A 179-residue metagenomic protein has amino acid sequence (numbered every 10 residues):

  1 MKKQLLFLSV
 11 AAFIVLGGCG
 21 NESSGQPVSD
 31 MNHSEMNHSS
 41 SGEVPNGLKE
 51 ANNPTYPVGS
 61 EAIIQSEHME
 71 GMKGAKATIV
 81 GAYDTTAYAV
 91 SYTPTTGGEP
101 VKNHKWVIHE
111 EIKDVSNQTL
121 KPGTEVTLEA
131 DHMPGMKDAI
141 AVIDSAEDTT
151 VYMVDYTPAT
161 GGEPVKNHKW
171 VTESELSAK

Functional and structural regions predicted by a protein language model:
M1-L5: Positively charged n-region of N-terminal signal peptides that target proteins for export
L6-A12: Sec-dependent N-terminal signal peptides
V15-G18: C-terminal motif of bacterial Sec signal peptides marking the signal peptidase cleavage site
G20-E22: Bacterial signal peptide processing site
S24-P54, V58-E110, P122-E125, A130-K179: Basic/aromatic-rich interaction segments and small domains that mediate binding to polyanionic partners
I112-V115: Long, low-complexity, proline- and polar/charged-enriched segments that are largely intrinsically disordered
